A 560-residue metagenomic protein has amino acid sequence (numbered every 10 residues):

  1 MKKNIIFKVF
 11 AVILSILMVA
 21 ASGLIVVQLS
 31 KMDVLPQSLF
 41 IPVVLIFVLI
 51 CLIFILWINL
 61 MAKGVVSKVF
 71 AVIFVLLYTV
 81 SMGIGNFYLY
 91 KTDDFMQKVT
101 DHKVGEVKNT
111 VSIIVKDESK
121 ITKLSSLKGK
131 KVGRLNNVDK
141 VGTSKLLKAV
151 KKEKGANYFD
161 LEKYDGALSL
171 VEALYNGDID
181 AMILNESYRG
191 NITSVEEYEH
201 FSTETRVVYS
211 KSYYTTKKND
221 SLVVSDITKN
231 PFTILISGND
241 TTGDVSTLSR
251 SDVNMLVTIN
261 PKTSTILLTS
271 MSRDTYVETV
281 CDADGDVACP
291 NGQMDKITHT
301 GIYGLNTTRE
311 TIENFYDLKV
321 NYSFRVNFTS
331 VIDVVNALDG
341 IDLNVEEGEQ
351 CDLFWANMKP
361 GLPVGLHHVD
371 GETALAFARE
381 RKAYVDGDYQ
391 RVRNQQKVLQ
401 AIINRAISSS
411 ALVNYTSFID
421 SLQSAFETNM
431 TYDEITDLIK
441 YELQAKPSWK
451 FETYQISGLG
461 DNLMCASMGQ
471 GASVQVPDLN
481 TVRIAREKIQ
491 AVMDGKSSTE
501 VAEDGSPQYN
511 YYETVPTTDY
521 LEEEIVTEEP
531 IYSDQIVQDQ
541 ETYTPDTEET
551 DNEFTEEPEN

Functional and structural regions predicted by a protein language model:
N4-I5, V65-V66: Short, low-complexity patches enriched in S/T/P/G
I6-W57: Membrane-embedded alpha-helical segments of integral membrane proteins
A21-L24, F54, S81-K91, I456-S457: Residue-level signal for alpha-helical transmembrane segments in multi-pass membrane proteins
L56-V65: Structural signal for the C-terminal ends of transmembrane alpha-helices and the immediately following loop
V66-L89: Internal/C-terminal transmembrane anchor helices
K91-V107: Alpha-helical transmembrane signal-anchor/signal-peptide segments
E106-V107, I114-K116, K123-L124, K128-V138 (+3 more regions): Non-catalytic, solvent-exposed segments at the cell envelope interface
